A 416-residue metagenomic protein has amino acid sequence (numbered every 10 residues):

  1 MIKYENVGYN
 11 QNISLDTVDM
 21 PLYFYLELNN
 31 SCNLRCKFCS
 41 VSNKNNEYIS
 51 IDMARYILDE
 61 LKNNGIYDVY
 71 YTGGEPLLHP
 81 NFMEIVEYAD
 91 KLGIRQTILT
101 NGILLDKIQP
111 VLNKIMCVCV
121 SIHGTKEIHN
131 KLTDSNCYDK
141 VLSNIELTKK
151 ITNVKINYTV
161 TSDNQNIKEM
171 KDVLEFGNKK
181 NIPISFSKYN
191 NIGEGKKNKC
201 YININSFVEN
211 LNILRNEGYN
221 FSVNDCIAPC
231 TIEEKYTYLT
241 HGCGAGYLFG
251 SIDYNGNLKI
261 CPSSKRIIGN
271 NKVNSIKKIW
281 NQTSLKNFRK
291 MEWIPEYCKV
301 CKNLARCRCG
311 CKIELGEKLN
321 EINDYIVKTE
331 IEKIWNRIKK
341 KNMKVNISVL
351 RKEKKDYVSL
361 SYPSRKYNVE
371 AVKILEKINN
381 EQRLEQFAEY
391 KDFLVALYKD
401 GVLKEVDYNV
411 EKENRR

Functional and structural regions predicted by a protein language model:
M1-L15, S263-V372, Q386-R416: Flexible mid-to-C-terminal extensions adjoining Fe-S/redox cofactors in radical SAM and related proteins
M1-P110: Conserved alpha-helical substructure of the radical SAM core
L28-R35, G246, C298, K302-A305: Cysteine-centered iron-sulfur cluster-binding motifs in ferredoxin-type domains/subunits of redox enzymes
R35, G65-I66, K114, N153 (+2 more regions): Short loop/turn motifs at secondary-structure junctions
L58, M83-E87, I108-L112, L142-I145 (+3 more regions): Short amphipathic alpha-helical segments and helix-helix/interface helices
N64, I151, D400-G401: Alpha-helix C-caps/helix-loop-beta hinges
L92-R95, M116-C117, S121-N274: Radical SAM enzyme [4Fe-4S]-AdoMet core and its adjacent flexible, acidic and glycine-rich loops/tails across
E376-E385: Short capping segments at the starts of secondary-structure elements
